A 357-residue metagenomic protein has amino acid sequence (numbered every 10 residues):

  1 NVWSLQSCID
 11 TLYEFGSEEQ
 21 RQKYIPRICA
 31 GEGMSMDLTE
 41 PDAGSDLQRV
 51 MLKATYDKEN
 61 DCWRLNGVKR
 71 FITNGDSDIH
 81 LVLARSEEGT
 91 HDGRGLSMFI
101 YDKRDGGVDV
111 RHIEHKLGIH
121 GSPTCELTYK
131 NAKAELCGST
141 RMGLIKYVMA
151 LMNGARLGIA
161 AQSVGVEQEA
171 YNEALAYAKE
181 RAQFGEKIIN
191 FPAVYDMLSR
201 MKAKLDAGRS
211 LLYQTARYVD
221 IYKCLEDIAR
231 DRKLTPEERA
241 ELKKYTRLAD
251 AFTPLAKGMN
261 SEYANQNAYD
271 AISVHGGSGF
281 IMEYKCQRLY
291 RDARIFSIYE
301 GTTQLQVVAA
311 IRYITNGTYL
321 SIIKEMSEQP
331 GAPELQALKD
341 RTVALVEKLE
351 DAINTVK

Functional and structural regions predicted by a protein language model:
N1-P26, A30, I72-G75, Y299: Internal helix-loop-helix
S17-K23, V308-E350: A structural-propensity feature for long, helix-poor, extended segments
A30-L38: A short, Trp-centered hydrophobic/proline-enriched beta-strand micro-motif
D37, I119, C224, A240-S327: Alpha-helix capping/hinge segments and adjacent helical runs
C62-V108: A short core secondary-structure module
R104-G107, R111, P123-A155, N172-I189 (+2 more regions): A glycine-rich, basic-preceded beta-loop-alpha segment at the flavin cofactor/substrate interface of flavin-utilizing
D206-K257, E350-K357: C-terminal helix-coil-helix/basic helical segment that borders enzyme active sites and/or dimer interfaces and provides
